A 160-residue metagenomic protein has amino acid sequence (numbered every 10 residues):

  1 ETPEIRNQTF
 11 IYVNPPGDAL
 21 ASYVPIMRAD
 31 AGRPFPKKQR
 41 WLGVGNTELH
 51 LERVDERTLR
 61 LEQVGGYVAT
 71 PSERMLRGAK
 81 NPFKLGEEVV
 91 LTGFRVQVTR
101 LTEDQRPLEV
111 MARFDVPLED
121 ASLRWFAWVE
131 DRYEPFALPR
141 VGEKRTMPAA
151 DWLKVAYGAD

Functional and structural regions predicted by a protein language model:
E1-K37: Membrane-embedded, lumen/periplasm-facing catalytic core of multi-pass transferases that use lipid-linked donors
P15-L20, R95-V96, E103-D104: Short, solvent-exposed loop/turn segments at secondary-structure junctions
D30-A31, F35-Q39, G43-G65, T102: Residue-level recognition of beta-strand termini and adjacent short loop/turns
L59-L61, D104-D115: Short, solvent-exposed secondary-structure boundary/capping segments
Y67-V89, D115-Y133: Extended Gly/Ser/Thr-rich low-complexity repeat segments, especially those forming or decorating extracellular
E87-Q97: Short coil-to-beta-strand transition motifs
R100-E103, T146: Residues that scaffold, gate, or flank divalent-cation-dependent active/transport sites
P135-D160: Long, low-complexity intrinsically disordered regions
